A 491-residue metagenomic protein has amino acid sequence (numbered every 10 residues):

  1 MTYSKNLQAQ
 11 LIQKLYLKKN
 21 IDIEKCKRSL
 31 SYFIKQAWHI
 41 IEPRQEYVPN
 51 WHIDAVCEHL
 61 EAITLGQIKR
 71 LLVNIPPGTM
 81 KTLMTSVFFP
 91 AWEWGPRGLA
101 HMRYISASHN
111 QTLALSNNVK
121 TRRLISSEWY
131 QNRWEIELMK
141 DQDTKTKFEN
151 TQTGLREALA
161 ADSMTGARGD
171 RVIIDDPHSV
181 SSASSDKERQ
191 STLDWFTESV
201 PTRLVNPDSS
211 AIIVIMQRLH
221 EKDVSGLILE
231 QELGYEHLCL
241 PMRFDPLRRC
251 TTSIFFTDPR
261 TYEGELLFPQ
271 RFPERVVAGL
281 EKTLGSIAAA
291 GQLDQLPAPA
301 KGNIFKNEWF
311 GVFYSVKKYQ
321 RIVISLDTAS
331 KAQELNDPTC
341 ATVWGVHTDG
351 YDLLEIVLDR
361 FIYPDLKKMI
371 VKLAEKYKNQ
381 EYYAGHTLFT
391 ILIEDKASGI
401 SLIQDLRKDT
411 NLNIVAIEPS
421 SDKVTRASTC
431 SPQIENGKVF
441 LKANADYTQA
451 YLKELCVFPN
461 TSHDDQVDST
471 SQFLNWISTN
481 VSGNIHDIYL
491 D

Functional and structural regions predicted by a protein language model:
M1-K69, G437: N-terminal accessory segments
T2-Q13, L474-D491: Acidic two-metal-ion nuclease catalytic site recognized across multiple nuclease folds, prominently DnaQ/RNase D-T
I68-F89: Walker A/P-loop
S86-G98: Walker A/P-loop NTP-binding motif
A107-D162: Conserved nucleotide-state-sensing and coupling region of NTP-binding domains
K145-S199: Conserved RecA-like ASCE ATPase "motif II neighborhood" in helicase/translocase motors
K222-G226, E230, P241, C250 (+7 more regions): Mg2+-dependent endonuclease catalytic cores in nucleic-acid-processing enzymes, primarily RNase H-like
I254-T328: ATPase catalytic-site recognition across NTP-hydrolyzing enzymes
